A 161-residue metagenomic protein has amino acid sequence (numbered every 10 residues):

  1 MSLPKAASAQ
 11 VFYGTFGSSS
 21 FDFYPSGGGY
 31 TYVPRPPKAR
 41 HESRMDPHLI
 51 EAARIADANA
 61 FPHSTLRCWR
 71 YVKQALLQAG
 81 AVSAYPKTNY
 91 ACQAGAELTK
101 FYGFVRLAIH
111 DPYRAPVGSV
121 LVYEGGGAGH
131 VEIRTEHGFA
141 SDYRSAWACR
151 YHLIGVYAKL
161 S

Functional and structural regions predicted by a protein language model:
M1-S2: Sec-dependent N-terminal signal peptides
S8-A91: N-terminal capping segments
G17-S20, Y30-Y32, L98, R106 (+2 more regions): Polar low-complexity intrinsically disordered regions enriched in Ser/Thr and small residues
A53-D57, L98, L153: Generic hydrophobic, helix-prone segments enriched in Leu/Val/Ile
Q74-A81, A96-F101, Y157: Short alpha-helical interface elements
A84-Y151: ...with weaker cross-activation on analogous glycine-rich loops/strands in unrelated enzymes
C149-S161: Short, low-complexity, Pro/Ser/Thr/Gly-rich segments in the mature regions of secreted, periplasmic
